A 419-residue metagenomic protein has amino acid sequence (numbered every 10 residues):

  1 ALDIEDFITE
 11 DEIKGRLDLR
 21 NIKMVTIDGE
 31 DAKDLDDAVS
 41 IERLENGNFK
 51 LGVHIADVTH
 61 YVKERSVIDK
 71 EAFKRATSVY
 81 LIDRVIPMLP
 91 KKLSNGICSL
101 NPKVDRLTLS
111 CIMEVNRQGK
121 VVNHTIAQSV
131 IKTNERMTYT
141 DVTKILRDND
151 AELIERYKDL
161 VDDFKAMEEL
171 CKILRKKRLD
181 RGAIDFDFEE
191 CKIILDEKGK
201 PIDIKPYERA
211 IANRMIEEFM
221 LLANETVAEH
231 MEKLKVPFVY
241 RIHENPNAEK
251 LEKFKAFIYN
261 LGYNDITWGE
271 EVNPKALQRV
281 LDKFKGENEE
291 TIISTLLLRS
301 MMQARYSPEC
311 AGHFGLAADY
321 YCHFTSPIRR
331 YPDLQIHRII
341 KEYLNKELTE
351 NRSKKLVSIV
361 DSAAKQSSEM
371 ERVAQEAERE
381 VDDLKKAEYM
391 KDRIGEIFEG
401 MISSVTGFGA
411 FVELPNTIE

Functional and structural regions predicted by a protein language model:
A1-E419: Electropositive polyanion-binding surfaces
